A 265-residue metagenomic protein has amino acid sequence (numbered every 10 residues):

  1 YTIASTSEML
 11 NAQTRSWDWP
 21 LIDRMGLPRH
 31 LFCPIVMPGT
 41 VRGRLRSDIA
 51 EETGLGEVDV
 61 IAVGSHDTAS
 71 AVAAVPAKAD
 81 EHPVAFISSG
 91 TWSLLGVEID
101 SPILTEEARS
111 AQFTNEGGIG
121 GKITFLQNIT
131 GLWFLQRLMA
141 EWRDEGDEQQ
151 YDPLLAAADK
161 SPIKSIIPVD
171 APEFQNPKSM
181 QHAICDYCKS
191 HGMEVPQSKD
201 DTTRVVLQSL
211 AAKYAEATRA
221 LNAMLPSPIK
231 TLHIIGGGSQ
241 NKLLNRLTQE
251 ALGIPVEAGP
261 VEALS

Functional and structural regions predicted by a protein language model:
Y1-A4: Nucleotide/phosphate-binding loop and acidic/charged catalytic motifs in nucleotide-binding or -utilizing enzymes
T6-N11, F32-P34: Short, well-ordered beta-strand elements within core beta-sheets of diverse protein domains
M9-S16, D23-G26, S47-L232, Q240-L264: Active-site core segments that coordinate phosphate-bearing ligands/cofactors across diverse enzyme families
I22-T40: A conserved helix-loop-beta module that forms one wall/lid of the active-site cleft in ATP-utilizing catalytic domains
M37, G236, A258: Small/polar loops that bind or transfer phosphate-bearing groups
G43-R44: Hydrophobic alpha-helical transmembrane segments
